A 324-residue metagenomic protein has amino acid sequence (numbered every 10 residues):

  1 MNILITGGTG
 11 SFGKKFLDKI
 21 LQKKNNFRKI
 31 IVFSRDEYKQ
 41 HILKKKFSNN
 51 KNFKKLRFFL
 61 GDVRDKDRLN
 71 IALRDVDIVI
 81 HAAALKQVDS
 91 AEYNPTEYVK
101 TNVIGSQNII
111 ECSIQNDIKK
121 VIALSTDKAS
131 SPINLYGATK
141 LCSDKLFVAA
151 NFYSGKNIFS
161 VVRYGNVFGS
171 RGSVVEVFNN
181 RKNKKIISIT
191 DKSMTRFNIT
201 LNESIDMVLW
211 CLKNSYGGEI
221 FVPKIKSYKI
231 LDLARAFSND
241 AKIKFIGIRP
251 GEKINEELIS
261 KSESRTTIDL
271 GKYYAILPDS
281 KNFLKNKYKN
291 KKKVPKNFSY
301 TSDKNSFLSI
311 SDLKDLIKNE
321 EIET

Functional and structural regions predicted by a protein language model:
I3-K24: N-terminal Rossmann NAD(P)H-binding glycine-rich loop of SDR-like oxidoreductase domains
T6, L73-A82, A123: Rossmann-fold scaffold of SDR-type NAD(P)-dependent oxidoreductases
K24-K39: Conserved glycine-rich Rossmann-like NAD(P)H-binding loop of the short-chain dehydrogenase/reductase
S34, F59-L60, K100, D191 (+1 more regions): Conserved residues in the N-terminal Rossmann fold of short-chain dehydrogenase/reductase
D36, K46, D127, K226: Residues in the short beta-alpha loop(s) of Rossmann-like NAD(P)-binding domains
R57-I78: Conserved Rossmann-fold cofactor-binding substructure of NAD(P)-dependent oxidoreductases
H81, L85-K145, A149, F159-S160: Conserved Rossmann-fold NAD(P)-dependent oxidoreductase catalytic core, especially the SDR/UDP-sugar
Q115, D144-T324: Strand-loop microenvironment adjacent to phosphate/nucleotide-handling motifs in alpha/beta enzyme folds
